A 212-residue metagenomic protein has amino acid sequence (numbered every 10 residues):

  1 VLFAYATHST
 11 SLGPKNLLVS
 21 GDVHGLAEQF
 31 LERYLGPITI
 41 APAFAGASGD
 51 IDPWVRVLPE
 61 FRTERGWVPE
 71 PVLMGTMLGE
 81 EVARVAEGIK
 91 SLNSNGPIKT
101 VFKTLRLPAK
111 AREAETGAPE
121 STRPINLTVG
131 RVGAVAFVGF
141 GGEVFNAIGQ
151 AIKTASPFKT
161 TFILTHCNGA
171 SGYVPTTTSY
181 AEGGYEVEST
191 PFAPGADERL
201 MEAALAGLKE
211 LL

Functional and structural regions predicted by a protein language model:
V1-L212: Non-catalytic substrate/cofactor recognition surfaces at enzyme active-site rims
